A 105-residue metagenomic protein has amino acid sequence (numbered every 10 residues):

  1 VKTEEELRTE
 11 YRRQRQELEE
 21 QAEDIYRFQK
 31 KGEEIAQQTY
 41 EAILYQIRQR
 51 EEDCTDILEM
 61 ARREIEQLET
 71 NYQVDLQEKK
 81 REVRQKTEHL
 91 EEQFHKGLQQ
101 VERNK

Functional and structural regions predicted by a protein language model:
V1-K105: Soluble, non-transmembrane alpha-helical interaction regions
